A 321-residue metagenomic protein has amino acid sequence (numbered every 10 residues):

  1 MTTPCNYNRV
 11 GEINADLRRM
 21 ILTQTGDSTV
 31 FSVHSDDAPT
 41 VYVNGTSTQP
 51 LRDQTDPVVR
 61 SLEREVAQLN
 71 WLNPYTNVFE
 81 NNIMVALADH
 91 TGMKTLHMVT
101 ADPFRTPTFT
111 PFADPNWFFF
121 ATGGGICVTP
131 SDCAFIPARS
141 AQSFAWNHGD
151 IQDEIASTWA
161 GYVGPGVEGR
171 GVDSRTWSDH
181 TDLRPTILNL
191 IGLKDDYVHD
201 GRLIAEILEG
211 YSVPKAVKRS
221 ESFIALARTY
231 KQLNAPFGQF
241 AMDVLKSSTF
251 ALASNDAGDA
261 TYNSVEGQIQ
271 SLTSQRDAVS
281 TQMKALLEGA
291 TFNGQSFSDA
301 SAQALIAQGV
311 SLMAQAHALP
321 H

Functional and structural regions predicted by a protein language model:
M1, T110-P111, W159-Y162, L183-L188: Beta-strand elements within well-structured catalytic alpha/beta cores of enzymes that handle phosphate/sulfate esters
M1-A134, M242, K246-A302, I306-A318: Secreted, luminal/periplasmic, and some membrane-associated catalytic domains that remodel anionic oxygen-ester
G45, A113-P115, Y162-G164, I191-G192 (+1 more regions): Active-site proximal loops enriched in glycine and acidic residues that flank catalytic Cys/His/Asp and coordinate
E63, A67, L188-D195: Hydrophobic/aromatic-lined pockets within catalytic cores
W71-T106, S178, D182, L193-A225: Polar, surface-exposed loop/tail segments that function as active-site lids or cofactor/substrate-recognition elements
A113-E168, D179, Q232-F250, D256: C-terminal, low-complexity/hydrophilic appendages and adjacent surface loops of extracellular/periplasmic anionic
G169-T176, I191: Second-shell loop/turn segments in exported
L208-T249: PAPS-dependent sulfotransferase catalytic core
